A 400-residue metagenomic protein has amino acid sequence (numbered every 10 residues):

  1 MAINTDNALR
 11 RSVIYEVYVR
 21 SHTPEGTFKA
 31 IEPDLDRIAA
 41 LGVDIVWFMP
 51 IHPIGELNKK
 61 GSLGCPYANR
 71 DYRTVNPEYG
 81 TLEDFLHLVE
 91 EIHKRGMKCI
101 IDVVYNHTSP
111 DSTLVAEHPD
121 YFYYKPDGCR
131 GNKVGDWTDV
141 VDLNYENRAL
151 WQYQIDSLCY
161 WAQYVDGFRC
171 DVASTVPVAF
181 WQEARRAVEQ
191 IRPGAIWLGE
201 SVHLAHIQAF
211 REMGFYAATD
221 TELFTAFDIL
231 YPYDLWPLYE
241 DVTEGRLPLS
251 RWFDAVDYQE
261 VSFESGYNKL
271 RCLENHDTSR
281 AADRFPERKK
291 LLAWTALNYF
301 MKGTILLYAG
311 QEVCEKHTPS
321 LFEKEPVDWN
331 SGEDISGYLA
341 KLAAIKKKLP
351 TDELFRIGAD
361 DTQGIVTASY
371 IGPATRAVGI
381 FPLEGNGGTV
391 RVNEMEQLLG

Functional and structural regions predicted by a protein language model:
A2-V13, V19-D44, P50-A162, E183-R192 (+1 more regions): Substrate-binding/active-site clefts of carbohydrate-active enzymes
S12-E16, I45, G96-I100, G167-R169 (+3 more regions): Structural preference for beta-strand elements that scaffold enzyme active sites
V17, I38, F48, Y72 (+10 more regions): Conserved, mostly hydrophobic/aromatic
V19-T23, H52, N76, Y105 (+4 more regions): Short, flexible loop/turn elements at secondary-structure junctions
W47-K60, D102-D111, D171-P177, E200-L204 (+2 more regions): Short, solvent-exposed turn/loop segments enriched in Gly/Ser/Thr/Pro and often Arg
D171-E264, K269, L297, K316-I345 (+4 more regions): Active-site-proximal helices and loops of the catalytic beta/alpha 8
Y267-E333: Aromatic/acidic polysaccharide-binding cleft in carbohydrate-active enzymes
G358-M395: Carbohydrate-binding surface patches
